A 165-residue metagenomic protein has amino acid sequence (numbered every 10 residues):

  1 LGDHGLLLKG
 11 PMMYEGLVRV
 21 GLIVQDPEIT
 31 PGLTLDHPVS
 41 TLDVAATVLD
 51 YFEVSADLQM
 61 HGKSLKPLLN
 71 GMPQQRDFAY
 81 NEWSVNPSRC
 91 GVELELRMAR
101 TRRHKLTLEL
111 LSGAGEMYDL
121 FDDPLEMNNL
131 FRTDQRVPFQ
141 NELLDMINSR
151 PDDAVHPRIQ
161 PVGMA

Functional and structural regions predicted by a protein language model:
L1-D3, D43-A45, D50-E116, L120 (+1 more regions): C-terminal cap/loop subdomain of S1 sulfatases and analogous C-terminal strand-loop tails that border
L1-D36, S40: Histidine-centered active-site microenvironments of extracellular/periplasmic hydrolases and transferases
G5, L110, N129-F131: Short clusters of small/polar residues that mark proteolytic maturation junctions
K9, I29-V39, Y51-L58, E126-T133: Active-site rim elements
M13, L22, T34, S64-P67 (+2 more regions): Conserved beta-strand positions that form and line the central face of beta-propeller blades
L35-L42, E93, V137: Short, solvent-exposed loop/helix junctions and linker helices that flank or host conserved functional motifs
D123: Intrinsically disordered, low-complexity polar regions and short flexible loop motifs
L130-A165: Long, internal low-complexity/basic segments
